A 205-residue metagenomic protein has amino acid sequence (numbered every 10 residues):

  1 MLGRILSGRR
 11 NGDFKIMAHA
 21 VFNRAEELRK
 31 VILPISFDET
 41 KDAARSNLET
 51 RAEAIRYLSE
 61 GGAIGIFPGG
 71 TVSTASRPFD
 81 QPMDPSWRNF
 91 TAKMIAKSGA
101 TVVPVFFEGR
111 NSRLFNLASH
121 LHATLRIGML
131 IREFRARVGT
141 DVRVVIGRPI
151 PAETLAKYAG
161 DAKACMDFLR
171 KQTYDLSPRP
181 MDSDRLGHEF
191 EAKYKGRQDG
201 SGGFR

Functional and structural regions predicted by a protein language model:
M1-A44: Catalytic core of membrane glycerolipid acyltransferases/transacylases, capturing the structured, soluble-facing
L48-R205: Non-catalytic C-terminal accessory region of glycerolipid acyltransferases and related lyso-lipid remodeling enzymes
